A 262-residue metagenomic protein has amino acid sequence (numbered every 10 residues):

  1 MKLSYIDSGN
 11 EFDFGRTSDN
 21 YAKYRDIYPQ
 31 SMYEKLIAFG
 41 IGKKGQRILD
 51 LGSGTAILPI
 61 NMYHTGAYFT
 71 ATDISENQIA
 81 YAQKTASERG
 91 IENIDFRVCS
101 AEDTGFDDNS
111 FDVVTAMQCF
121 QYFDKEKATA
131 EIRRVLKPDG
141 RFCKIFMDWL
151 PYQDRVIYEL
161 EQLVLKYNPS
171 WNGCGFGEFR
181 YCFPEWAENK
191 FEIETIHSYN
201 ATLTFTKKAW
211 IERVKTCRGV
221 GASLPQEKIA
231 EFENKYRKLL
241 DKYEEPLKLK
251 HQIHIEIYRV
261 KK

Functional and structural regions predicted by a protein language model:
M1-K43: Conserved class I S-adenosyl-L-methionine
R47, Y68, D139-R141: Short glycine-centered segments of the SAM/dcSAM-binding site in methyltransferase folds
L49, T55-D103: Class I SAM-dependent methyltransferase SAM/SAH-binding core
E102-V113: A short acidic, Gly/Pro-enriched loop at the edge of an enzyme's catalytic core that lines a small-molecule cofactor
Q118: Short catalytic micro-motifs in class I SAM-dependent methyltransferases
F123-E131: A short, conserved alpha-helix within the catalytic core of class I
R133, K137-L203: Conserved catalytic/acceptor-binding region of the Class I
C182, W186-K262: Conserved Class I S-adenosyl-L-methionine
